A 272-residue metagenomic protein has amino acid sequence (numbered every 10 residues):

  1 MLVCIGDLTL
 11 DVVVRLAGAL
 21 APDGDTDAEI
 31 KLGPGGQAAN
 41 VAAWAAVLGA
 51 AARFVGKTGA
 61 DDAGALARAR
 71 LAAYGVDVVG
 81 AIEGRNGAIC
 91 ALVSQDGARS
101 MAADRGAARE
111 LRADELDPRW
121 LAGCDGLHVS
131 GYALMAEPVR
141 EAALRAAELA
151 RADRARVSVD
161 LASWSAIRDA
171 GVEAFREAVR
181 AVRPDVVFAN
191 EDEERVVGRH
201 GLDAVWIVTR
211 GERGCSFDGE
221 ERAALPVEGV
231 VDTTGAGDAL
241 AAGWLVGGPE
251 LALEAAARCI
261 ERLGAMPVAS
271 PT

Functional and structural regions predicted by a protein language model:
M1-L8, A69-A81, V93-E220: Ribokinase/PfkB-type carbohydrate-kinase core domain
M1-V55, D62-A69, I89, V230: Glycine-rich phosphate/adenosyl-contacting loop at the front of the ribokinase-like
D11, D160, E193, D232 (+1 more regions): Acidic active-site catalytic centers that drive phospho-/nucleotidyl reactions and related ester hydrolyses
E29-G36, D62, R85, L111 (+4 more regions): Residues at secondary-structure transition points
A38-A42, G64, A143, V159 (+2 more regions): A general structural signal for well-ordered alpha-helical segments in protein cores
V47-L48, V205, L225-T272: Conserved post-catalytic alpha-helical subdomain immediately downstream of the catalytic base and nucleotide-binding
V55, A102, R222-A223, T233: Hydrophobic residues at beta-strand termini and immediately following loops that shape nucleotide-binding pockets
